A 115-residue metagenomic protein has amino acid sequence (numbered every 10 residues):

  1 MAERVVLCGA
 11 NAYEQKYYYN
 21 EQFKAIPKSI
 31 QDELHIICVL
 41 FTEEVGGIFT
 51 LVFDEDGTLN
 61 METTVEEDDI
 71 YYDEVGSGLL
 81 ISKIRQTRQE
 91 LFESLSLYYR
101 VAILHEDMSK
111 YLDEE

Functional and structural regions predicted by a protein language model:
M1-E44: Negatively charged, low-complexity tracts enriched in Asp/Glu with abundant Ser/Thr
V45-R100, Y111: Amphipathic protein-protein interaction modules
D107-E115: Short, highly charged C-terminal tails/helix-capping segments
